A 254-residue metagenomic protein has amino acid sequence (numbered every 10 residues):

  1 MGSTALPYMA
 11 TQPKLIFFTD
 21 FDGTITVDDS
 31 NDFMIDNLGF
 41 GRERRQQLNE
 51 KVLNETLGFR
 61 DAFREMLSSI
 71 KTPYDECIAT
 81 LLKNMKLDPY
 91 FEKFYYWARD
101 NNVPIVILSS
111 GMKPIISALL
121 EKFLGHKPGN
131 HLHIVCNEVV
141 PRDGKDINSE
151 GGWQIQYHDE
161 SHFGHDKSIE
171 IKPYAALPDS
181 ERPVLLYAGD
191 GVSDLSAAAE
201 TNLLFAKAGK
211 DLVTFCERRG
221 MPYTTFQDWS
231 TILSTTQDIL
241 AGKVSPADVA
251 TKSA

Functional and structural regions predicted by a protein language model:
G2, Y90-Y96, D100-P104, G111-A254: C-terminal cap/substrate-recognition subdomain and adjoining C-terminal extension of metal-dependent phosphatase-like
G2-E138: Alpha-helical substrate-recognition element adjacent to the catalytic core
